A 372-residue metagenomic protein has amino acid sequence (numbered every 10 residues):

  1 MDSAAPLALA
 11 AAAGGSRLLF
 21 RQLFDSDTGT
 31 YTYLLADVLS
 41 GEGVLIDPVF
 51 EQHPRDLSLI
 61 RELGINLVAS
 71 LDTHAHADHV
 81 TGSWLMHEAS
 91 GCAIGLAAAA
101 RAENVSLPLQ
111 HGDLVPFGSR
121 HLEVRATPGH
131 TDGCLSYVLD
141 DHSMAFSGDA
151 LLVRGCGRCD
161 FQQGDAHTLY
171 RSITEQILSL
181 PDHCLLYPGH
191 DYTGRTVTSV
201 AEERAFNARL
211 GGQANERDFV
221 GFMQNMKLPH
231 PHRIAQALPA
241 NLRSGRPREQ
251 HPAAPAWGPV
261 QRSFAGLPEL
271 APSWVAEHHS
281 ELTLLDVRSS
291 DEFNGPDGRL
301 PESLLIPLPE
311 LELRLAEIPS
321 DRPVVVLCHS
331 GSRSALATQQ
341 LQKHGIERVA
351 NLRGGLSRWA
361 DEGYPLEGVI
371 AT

Functional and structural regions predicted by a protein language model:
D2-A13, R171-L185, G189-S273, T283 (+1 more regions): Accessory terminal helices/loops
P6-N66, Y137-G148, R154: Conserved beta-strand hairpin/beta-sheet module of binuclear metal-dependent hydrolase folds, prominently
Q22, L34, L114-D140, M144 (+2 more regions): Core dinuclear metal-dependent hydrolase active-site scaffold
G29, F50-A126, S143, Q339: Active-site HxH/HxHxD metal-binding segment of metal-dependent hydrolases
P48-V49, A75, A99-A100, H130-T131 (+5 more regions): Active-site metal-binding loops of divalent metal-dependent hydrolases
S70-V80, R125-G133, L186-T193, S330: Histidine-centered catalytic micro-motifs
H251-V326, V369: Positively charged, proline/Ser/Thr-rich regional signature most characteristic of the Rhodanese/CDC25-like
L308-D361, E367, T372: Catalytic cysteine-centered active loop of the rhodanese-like fold, especially the PTP/DSP P-loop
